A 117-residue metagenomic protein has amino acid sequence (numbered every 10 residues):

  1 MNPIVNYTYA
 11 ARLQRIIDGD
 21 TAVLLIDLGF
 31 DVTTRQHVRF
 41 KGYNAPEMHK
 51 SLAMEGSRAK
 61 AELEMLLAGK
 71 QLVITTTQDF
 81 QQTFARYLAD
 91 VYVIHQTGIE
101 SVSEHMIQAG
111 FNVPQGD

Functional and structural regions predicted by a protein language model:
M1-D117: Small beta-barrel nucleic-acid-binding modules, primarily SNase/OB-fold domains and secondarily Tudor-like barrels
